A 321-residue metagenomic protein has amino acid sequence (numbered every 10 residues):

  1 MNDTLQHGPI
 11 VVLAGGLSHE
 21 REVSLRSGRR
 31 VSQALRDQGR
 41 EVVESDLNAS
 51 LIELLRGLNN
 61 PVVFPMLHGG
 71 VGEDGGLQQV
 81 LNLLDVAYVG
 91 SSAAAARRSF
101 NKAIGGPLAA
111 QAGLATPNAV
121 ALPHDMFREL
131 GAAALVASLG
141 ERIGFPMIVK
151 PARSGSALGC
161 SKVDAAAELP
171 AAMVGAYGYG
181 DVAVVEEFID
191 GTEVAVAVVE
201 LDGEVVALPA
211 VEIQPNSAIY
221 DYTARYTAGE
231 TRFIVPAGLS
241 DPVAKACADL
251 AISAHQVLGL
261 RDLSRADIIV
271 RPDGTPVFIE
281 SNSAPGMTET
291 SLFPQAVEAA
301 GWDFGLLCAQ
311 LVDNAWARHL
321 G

Functional and structural regions predicted by a protein language model:
M1-A14, V42, G57-L58, R98-T192: Active-site nucleotide/adenylate-binding loops and adjacent lid/helix of ATP-dependent enzymes
M1-P107, P123-L135, N314-G321: ATP-binding N-terminal substructure of ATP-dependent carboxylate-amine bond-forming enzymes
N2-G8, Q111, S240-G321: ATP-dependent carboxylate activation and anion-phosphoryl transfer catalytic cores that bind Mg-ATP to form
H7-L13, T227-P236, L292: A short small-residue
G75-N82, Y220-T227, S283: Short, flexible, mixed-charge acidic loops at enzyme active sites
Q79-Y88, A165-P170, A299-A300: A glycine- and small-aliphatic-rich helix-loop capping segment at beta-alpha/alpha-beta transitions that lines
D164-D249, V270, T275-V277: Phosphate-binding site of ATP-dependent enzymes
